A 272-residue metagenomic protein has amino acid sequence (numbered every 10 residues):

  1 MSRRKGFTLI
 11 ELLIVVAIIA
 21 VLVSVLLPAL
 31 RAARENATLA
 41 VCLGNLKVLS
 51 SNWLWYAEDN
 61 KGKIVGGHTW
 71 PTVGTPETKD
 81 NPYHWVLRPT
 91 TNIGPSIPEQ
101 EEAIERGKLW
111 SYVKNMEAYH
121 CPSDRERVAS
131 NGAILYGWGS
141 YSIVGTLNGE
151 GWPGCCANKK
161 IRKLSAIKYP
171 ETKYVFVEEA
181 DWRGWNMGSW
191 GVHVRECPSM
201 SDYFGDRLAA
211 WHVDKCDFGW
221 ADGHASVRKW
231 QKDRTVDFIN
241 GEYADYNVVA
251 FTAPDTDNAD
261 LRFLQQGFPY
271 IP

Functional and structural regions predicted by a protein language model:
M1-R3, A29, N45, H193: Generic N-terminal leader/processing signal
R3-R34: N-terminal single-pass transmembrane signal-anchor helix
V25, R34-N45: Juxtamembrane interface helices immediately C-terminal to a transmembrane segment
A40-P272: Short, well-structured segments within or immediately adjacent to enzyme catalytic domains that line ligand-binding
